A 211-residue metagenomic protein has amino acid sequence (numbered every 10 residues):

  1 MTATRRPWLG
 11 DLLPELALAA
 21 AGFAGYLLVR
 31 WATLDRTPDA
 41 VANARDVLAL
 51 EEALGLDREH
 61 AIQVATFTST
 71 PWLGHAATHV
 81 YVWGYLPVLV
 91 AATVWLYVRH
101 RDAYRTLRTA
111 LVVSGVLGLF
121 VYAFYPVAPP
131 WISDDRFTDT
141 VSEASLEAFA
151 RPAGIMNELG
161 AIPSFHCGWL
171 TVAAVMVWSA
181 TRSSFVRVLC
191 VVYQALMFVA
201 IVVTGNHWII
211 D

Functional and structural regions predicted by a protein language model:
M1-P87, T138: N-terminal transmembrane-helix/juxtamembrane module of multi-pass inner/ER membrane proteins
R6, G10, P14, L18 (+3 more regions): Alpha-helical transmembrane segments of integral membrane proteins
A19, Y81, Y85, R108-L111 (+2 more regions): Hydrophobic alpha-helical transmembrane segments of polytopic
A24-L28, S114-A123, V192-G205: Aromatic-anchored segments of alpha-helical transmembrane domains
T37-D46, Y97-V186: Membrane-interface loops
H79-L96, H166-A174: Hydrophobic alpha-helical transmembrane segments
Y81, I162, H207: Catalytic tyrosine of NAD(P)H-dependent dehydrogenase/reductases that use a Tyr as the general acid/base
A153-N157, I201-I210: Membrane-interface helix caps and helix-loop-helix hairpins in membrane proteins
